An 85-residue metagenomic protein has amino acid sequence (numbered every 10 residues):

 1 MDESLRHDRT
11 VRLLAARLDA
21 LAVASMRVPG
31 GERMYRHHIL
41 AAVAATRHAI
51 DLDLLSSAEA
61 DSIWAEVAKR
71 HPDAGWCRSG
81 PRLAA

Functional and structural regions predicted by a protein language model:
M1-L5, L21-R27: Short, charged, low-complexity loops and linkers
M1-R6, W76-A85: Short intrinsically disordered terminal tails
S4-T10, I63, V67: Long, compositionally biased, charged low-complexity segments
R6-D19, M34-A42: Short amphipathic alpha-helical heptad-repeat segments
R17-S25, A45-T46: Non-transmembrane amphipathic alpha-helical segments
V23-R36, I50-A58: Charged, low-complexity interaction regions
H48-R70, R78-P81: Short, charged early-sequence alpha-helical segments and their helix-coil boundaries
